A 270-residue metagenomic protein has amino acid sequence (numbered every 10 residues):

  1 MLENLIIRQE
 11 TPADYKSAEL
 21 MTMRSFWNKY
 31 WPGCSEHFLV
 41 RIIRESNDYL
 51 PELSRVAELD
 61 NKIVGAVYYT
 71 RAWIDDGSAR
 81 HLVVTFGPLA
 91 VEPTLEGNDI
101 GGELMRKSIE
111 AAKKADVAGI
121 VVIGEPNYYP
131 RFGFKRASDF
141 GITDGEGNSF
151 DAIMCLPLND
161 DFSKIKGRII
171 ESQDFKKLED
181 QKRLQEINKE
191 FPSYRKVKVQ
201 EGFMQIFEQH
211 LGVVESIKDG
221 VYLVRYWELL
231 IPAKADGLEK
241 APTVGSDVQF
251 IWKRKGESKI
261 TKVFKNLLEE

Functional and structural regions predicted by a protein language model:
I6-A18: A short beta-loop-alpha structural element at the N-terminal edge of CoA-dependent acyl/N-acetyltransferase catalytic
E19-L20, F26-Y68, W73: Active-site rim helix/loop that mediates acceptor-substrate recognition in acyltransferases
R80, E92-E103, A115, R131: Conserved glycine-rich acetyl-CoA-binding loop
F86, V91, G97-E110, V121-V122: Conserved acetyl-CoA-binding loop-helix of GNAT-fold acetyltransferases
K114-A118, G124-N148: Conserved active-site alpha-helix within GNAT-family acetyltransferase domains
D219-L223: Short aromatic-glycine-enriched beta-strand elements
E228-P242: Beta-strand/loop nucleic-acid-binding surfaces
R254-E270: OB-fold/S1-family single-stranded nucleic acid-binding modules
